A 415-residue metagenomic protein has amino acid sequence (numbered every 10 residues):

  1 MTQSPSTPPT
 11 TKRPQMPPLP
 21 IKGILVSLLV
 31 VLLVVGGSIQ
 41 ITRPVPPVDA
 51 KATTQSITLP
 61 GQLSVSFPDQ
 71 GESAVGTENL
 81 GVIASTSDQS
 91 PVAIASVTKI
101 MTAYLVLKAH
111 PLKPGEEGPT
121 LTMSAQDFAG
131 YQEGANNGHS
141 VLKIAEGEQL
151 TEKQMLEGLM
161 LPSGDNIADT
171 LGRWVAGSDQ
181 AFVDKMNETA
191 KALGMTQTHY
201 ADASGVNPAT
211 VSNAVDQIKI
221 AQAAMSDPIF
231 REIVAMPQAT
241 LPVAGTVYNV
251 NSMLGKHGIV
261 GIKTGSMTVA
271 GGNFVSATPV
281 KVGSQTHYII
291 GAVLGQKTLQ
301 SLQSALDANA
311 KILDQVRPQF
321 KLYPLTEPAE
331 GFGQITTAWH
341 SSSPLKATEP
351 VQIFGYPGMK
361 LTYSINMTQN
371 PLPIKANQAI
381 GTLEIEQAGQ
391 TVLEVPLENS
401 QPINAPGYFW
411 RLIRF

Functional and structural regions predicted by a protein language model:
M1-L19: N-terminal Lys/Arg-rich, disordered targeting/topogenic segments
P14-P17, R43-V215, Q222-P228: Active-site-adjacent loops and short helices of periplasmic peptidoglycan-processing enzymes
P20-L25, G36-V45, P318-F415: Conserved SxxK-family serine transpeptidase/carboxypeptidase catalytic domain of penicillin-binding proteins
Q40, P44, R231-F320: A penicillin-recognizing enzyme superfamily signal
L63-V65, G147, T264-V269, P373-I374: Short Gly/Pro-enriched turn/cap motifs at secondary-structure boundaries
S73-T77, G81, G205-V234, V275-T278 (+4 more regions): Penicillin-binding protein/beta-lactamase superfamily catalytic region
E78-L80, K108-H110, S124-F128, G147 (+13 more regions): Solvent-exposed coil/turn segments that connect beta secondary-structure elements in extracytoplasmic/periplasmic
T122, I229-V243, L322-A338: Acidic/histidine-enriched alpha-helical segments
